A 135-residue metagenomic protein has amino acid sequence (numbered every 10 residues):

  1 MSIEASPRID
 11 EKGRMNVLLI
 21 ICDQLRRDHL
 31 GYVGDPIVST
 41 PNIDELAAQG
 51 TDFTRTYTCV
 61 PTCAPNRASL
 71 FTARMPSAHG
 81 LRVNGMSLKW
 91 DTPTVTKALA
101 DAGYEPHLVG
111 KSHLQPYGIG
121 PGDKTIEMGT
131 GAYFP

Functional and structural regions predicted by a protein language model:
M1-P135: Formylglycine-dependent sulfatase
